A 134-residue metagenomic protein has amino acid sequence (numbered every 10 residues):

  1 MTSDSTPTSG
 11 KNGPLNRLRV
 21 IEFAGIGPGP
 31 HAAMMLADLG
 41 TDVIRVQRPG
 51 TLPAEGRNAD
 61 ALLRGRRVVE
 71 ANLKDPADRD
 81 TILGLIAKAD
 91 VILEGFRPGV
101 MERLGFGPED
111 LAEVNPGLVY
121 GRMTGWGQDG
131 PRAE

Functional and structural regions predicted by a protein language model:
M1-E134: N-terminal helix-loop segment corresponding to the beta1-alpha1 unit of nucleotide/adenylate-binding folds
